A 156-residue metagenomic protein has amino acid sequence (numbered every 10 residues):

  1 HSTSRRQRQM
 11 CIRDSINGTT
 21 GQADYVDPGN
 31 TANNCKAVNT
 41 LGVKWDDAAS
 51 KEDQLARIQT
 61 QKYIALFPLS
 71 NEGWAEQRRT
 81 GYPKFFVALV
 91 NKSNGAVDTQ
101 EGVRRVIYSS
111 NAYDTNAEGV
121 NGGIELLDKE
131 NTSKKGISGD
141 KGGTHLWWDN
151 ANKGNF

Functional and structural regions predicted by a protein language model:
H1-I12: Single conserved hydrophobic/aromatic residue that forms the stacking wall/gate of nucleotide- or nucleobase-binding
I16-F156: C-terminal functional modules
